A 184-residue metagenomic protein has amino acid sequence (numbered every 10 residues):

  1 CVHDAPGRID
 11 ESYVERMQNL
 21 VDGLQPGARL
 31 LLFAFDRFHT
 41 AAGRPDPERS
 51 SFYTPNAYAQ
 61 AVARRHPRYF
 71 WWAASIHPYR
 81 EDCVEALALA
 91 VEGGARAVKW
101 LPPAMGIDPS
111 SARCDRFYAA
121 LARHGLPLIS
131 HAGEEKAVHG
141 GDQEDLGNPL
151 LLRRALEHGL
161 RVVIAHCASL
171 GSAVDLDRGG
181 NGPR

Functional and structural regions predicted by a protein language model:
C1-R184: Helix-coil boundary/capping segments in enzymes
